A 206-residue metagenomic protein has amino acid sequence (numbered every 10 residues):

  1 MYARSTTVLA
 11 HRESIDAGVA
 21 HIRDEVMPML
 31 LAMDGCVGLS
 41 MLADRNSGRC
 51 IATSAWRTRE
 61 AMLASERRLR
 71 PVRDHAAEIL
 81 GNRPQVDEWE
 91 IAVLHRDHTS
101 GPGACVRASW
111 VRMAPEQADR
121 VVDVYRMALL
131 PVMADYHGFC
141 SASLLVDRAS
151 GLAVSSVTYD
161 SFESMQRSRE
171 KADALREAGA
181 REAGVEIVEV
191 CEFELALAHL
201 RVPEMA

Functional and structural regions predicted by a protein language model:
M1-I51, R57-A206: Short S/T/G/P-rich N-terminal loop/turn motif that feeds into the first structured element of a domain
